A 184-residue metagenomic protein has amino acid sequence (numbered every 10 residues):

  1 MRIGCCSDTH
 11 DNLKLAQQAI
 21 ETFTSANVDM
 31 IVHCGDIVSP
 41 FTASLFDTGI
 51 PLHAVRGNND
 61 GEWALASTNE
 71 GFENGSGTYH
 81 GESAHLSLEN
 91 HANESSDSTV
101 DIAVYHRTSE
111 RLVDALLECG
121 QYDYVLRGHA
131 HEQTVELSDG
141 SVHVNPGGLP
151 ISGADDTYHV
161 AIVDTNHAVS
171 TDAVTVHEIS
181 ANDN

Functional and structural regions predicted by a protein language model:
M1, P40-E62, T68-N74, V142 (+2 more regions): Zn-dependent metallo-beta-lactamase
M1-L45, G49, N184: N-terminal active-site segment of His-dependent metallophosphoesterases
C6-S7, M30-D36, H53-N58, A103-H106 (+2 more regions): Active-site neighborhood of phospho(di)ester-bond hydrolases with catalytic His/Asp-centered motifs
H10-K14, V38-F41, N59-L65, S109-D114 (+2 more regions): Active-site environment of divalent metal-dependent phosphoester hydrolases
I20, A43, S83, V113-D114: Short hydrophobic/charged patches on amphipathic alpha-helices used for structural packing and interfaces
V28, G49-I50, Y122, G140: Short, well-ordered alpha-helix to beta-strand connector turns
P51-R107: Helix-adjacent hinge/juxtasegments
H80-S95, D114-Q121, L137-N184: Binuclear metal-dependent phosphoesterase catalytic core
